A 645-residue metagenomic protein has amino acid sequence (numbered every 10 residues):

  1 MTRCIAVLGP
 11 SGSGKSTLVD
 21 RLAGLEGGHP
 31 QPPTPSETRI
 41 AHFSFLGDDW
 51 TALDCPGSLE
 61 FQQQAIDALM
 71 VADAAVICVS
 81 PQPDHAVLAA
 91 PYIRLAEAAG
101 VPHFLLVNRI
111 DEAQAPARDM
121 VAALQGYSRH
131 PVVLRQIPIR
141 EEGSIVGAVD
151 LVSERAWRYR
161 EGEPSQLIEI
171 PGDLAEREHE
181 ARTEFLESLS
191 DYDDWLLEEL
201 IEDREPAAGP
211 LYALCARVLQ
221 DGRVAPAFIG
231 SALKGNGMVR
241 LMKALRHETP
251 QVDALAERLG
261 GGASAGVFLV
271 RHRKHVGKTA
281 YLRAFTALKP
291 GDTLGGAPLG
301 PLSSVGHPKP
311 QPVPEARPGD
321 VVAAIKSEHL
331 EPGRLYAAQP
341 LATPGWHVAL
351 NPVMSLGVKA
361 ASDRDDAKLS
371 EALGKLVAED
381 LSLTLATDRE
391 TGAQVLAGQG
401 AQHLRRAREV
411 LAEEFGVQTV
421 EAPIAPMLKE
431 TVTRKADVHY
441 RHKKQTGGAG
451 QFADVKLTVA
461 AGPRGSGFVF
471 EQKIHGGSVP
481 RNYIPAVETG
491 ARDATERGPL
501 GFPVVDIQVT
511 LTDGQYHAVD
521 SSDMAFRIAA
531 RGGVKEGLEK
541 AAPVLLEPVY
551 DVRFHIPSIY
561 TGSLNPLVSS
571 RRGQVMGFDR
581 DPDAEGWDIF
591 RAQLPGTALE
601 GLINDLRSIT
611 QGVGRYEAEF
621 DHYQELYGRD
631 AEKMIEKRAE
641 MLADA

Functional and structural regions predicted by a protein language model:
M1-T34, R39-L53: Conserved G1/Walker A P-loop phosphate-binding module
T2-S13, L22, P81-V276, L294: P-loop NTPase catalytic nucleotide-binding module
H29-P30, T51-L59, C78-P83, D111-E112 (+3 more regions): Flexible beta-alpha connector loops of hexameric P-loop NTPases
D48-T51, D73-A74, P102-H103: Loop/turn-to-beta-strand initiation segments
Q62-P83, R94-L95: Inter-motif core of Ras-like GTPase G domains
Q64, L88-A89, M120, A148 (+6 more regions): Hydrophobic side chains in well-ordered alpha-helices
L167-L214, G306-P318, A323-A645: Conserved bacterial/organellar gene-expression machines centered on ribosome-associated P-loop NTPases
E248, A256-S355: Conserved nucleotide-binding/hydrolysis modules and their immediate coupling elements across P-loop/ASCE NTPase motors
